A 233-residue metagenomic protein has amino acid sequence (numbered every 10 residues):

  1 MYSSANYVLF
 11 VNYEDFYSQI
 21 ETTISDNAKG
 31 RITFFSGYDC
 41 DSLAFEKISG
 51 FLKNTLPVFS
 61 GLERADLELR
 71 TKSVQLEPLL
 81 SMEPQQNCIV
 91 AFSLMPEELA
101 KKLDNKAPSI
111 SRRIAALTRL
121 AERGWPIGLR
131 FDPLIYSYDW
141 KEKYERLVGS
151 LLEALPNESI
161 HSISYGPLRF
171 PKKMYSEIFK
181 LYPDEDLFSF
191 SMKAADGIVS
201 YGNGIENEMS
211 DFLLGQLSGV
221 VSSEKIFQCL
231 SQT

Functional and structural regions predicted by a protein language model:
Y2-A91: Conserved Radical SAM active-site core
I20-E21, L56, R113-T118, Y144-L152 (+1 more regions): Generic structural signal for well-ordered alpha-helices, preferentially at hydrophobic/aromatic core positions
I20-N27, P78-E83, I110-R123, L213: Structured alpha-helical segments in the cores of large, soluble enzyme domains
I32-S36, L67-L69, V90-F92, I127-F131 (+2 more regions): Hydrophobic faces of well-ordered beta-strands that scaffold small-molecule active sites in alpha/beta enzyme cores
C40-L43, V74-E77, V90-P108, P133-S137 (+3 more regions): Conserved radical SAM core fold
S60, A121, S218: Anion (oxyanion) recognition and catalysis
E68, S137-G149: Active-site glycine- and acidic-residue-rich loops that bind and position anionic ligands or nucleotide-like cofactors
G149-T233: Auxiliary Fe-S-binding modules of radical SAM enzymes
